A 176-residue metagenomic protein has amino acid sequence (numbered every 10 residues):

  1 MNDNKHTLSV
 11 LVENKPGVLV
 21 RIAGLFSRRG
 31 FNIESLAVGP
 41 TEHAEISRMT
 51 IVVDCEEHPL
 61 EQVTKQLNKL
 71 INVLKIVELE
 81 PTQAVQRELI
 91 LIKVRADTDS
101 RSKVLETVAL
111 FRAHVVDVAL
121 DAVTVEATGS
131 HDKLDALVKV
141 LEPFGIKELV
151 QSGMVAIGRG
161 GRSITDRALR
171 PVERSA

Functional and structural regions predicted by a protein language model:
M1-R48, V52-A176: Long, contiguous binding/interaction regions
